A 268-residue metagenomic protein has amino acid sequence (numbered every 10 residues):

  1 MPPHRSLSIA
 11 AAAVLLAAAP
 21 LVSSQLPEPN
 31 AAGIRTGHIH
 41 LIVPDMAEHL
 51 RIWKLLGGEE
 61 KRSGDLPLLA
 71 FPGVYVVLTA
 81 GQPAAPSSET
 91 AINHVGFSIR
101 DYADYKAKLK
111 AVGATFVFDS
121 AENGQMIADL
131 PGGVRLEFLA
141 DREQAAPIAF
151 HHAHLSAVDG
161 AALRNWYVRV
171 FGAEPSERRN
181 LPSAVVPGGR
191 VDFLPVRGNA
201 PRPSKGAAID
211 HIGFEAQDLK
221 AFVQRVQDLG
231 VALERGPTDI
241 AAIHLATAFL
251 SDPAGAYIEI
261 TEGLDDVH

Functional and structural regions predicted by a protein language model:
M1-H4: N-terminal secretory signal peptides that target proteins for export/translocation
S6-S8, S23-S24, S63, S87-S88 (+7 more regions): Generic serine detector
S8-P20: Bacterial N-terminal signal peptides
L21-A31, K106, K110-L155, E177-R179 (+4 more regions): Vicinal oxygen chelate
E28-N30, P83-S87, R142-Q144, A200-S204: Short, flexible, solvent-exposed loop/turn segments with mixed acidic/basic and small polar residues
A31-G33, G37-V76, V117-D119, N123-I127 (+4 more regions): Core segments of cupin and vicinal oxygen chelate
I34-D45, P67-A70, A85-K108, G124-D129 (+4 more regions): Vicinal oxygen chelate
L78-G81: N-terminal post-signal-peptidase region of extra-cytosolic proteins
